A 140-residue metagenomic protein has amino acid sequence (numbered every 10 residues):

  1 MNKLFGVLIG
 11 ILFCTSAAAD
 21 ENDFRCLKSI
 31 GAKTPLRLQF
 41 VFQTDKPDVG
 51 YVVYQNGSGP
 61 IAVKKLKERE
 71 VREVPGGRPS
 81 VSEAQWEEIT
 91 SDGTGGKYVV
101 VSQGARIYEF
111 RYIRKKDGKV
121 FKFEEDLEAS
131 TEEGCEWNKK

Functional and structural regions predicted by a protein language model:
N2-G10: Sec-dependent signal peptide recognition, specifically the positively charged N-region followed immediately by
C14-S16: N-terminal signal peptide c-region/cleavage motif recognized by signal peptidases
N22-G93, K115-K140: Central antiparallel beta-sheet cores of small beta-barrel/beta-sandwich binding domains
E87-I107: Acidic, glycine-rich flexible loop segments
